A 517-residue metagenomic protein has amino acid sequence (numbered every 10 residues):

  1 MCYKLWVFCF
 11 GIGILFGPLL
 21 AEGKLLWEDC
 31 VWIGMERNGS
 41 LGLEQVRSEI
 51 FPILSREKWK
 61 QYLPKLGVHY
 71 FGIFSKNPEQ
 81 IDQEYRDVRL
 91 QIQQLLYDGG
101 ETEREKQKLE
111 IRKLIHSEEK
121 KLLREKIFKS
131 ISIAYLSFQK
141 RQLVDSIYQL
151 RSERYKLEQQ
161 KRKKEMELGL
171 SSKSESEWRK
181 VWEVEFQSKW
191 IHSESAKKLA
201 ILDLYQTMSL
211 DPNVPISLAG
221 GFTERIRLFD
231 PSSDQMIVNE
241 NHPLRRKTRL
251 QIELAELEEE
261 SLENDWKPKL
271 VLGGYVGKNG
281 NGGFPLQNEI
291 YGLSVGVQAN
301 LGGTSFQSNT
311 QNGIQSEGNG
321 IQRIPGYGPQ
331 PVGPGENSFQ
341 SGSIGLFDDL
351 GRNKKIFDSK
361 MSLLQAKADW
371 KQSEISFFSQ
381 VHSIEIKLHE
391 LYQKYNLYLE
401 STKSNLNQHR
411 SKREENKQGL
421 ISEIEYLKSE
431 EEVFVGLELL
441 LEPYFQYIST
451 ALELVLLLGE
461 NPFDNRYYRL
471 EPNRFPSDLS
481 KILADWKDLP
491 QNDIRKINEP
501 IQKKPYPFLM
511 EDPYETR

Functional and structural regions predicted by a protein language model:
M1-L5: Positively charged n-region of N-terminal signal peptides that target proteins for export
W6-G17: Bacterial N-terminal signal peptides
E22-V31: Regulatory alphaC helix of protein kinase catalytic domains
E28-D29, L439-R517: Acidic, low-complexity, intrinsically disordered peripheral segments
D29, E36, L43, D87 (+32 more regions): Residue preference for a single heptad-register face of alpha-helical coiled-coils
G42, K65-Q83, L95-E125, R246 (+2 more regions): Small/polar (Gly/Ser/Thr/Ala-rich) solvent-exposed segments that form structured loops/beta-strands/short helices used
R89-Q91, Y135, S294-G296, Q340 (+1 more regions): Membrane-embedded beta-strand positions in outer-membrane beta-barrel channels/transporters
K120, K126-R246, Q251-L254, E259-D265 (+5 more regions): Periplasmic alpha-helical coiled-coil/stalk elements that build and connect Gram-negative outer-membrane
